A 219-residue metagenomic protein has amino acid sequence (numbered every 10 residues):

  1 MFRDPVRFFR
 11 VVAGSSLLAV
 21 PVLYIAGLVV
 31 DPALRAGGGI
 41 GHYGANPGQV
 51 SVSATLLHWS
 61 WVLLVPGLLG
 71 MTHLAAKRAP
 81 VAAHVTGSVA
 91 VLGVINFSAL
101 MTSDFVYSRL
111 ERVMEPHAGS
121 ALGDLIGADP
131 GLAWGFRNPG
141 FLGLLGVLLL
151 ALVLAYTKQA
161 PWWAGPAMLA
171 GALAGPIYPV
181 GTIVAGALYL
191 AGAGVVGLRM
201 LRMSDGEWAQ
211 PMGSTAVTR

Functional and structural regions predicted by a protein language model:
M1-R219: Hydrophobic, aromatic-enriched alpha-helical segments typical of multi-pass transmembrane helices
